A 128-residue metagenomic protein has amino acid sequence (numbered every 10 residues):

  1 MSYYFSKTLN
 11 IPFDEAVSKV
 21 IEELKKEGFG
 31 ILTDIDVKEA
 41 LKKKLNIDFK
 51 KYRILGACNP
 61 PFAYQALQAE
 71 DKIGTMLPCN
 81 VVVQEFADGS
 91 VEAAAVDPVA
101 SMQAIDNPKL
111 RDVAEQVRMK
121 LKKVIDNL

Functional and structural regions predicted by a protein language model:
M1-G28: Terminal, regulation- and interaction-focused segments at domain boundaries
M1-Y4, T8-I11, A40-I54: Accessory recognition modules or surfaces
I21-A40, K44-N46: Charged, well-structured alpha/beta interaction segments
E27, V37, K51-R53, L77-C79: A generic structural signal for short beta-strands and their flanking turns/coil linkers
R53, C58-A63: Betabetaalpha-Me/HNH-type nuclease active-site subdomain
P61-V96: Mid-chain, well-packed structural core segment of small domains
V96-M102: C-terminal structural segments of small proteins and small subunits
A104-L128: Well-ordered alpha/beta subsegment
